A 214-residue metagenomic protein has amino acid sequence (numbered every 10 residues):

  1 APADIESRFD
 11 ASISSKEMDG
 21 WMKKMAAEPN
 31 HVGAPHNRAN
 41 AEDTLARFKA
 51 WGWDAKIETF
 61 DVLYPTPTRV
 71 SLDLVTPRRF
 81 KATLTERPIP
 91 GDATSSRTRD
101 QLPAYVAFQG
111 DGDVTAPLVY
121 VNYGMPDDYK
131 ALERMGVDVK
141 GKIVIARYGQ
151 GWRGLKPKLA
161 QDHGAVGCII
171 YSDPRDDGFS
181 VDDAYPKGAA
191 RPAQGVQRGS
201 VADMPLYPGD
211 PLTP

Functional and structural regions predicted by a protein language model:
A1-P35: N-terminal capping segment at the start of a domain
G20, K24, A39, D54 (+2 more regions): Soluble extramembrane regions of membrane proteins in the secretory/endomembrane system
K23-D138, D203-L206: Noncatalytic luminal/extracellular "stalk/propeptide" segments of secretory-pathway proteins
A55-I57, D61-K81, Q161-A193: Internal hydrophobic scaffold segments of catalytic domains
L84-I89, S172-P214: Surface-exposed loop and adjacent secondary-structure segments within mature catalytic domains
L118-G188: A conserved hydrophobic secondary-structure block that centers on an alpha-helix together with its immediately flanking
